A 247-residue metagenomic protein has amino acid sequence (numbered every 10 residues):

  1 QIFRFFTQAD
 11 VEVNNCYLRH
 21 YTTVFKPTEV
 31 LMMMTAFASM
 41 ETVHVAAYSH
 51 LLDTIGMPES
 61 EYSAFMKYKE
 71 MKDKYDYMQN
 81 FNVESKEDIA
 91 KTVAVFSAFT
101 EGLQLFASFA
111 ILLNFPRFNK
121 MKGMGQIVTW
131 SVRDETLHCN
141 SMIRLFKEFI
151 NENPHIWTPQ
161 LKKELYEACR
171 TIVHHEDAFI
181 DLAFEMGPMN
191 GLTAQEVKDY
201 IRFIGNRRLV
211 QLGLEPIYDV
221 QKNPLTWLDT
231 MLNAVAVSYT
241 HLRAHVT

Functional and structural regions predicted by a protein language model:
Q1-F5, Y68-F99, F115-K122: Acidic/His metal-coordination segments adjacent to aromatic residues that form catalytic metal sites in metalloenzymes
Q1-F6, K26-V43, V93-S97, K120-E135 (+1 more regions): Alpha-helical scaffold segments that form or flank carboxylate-/histidine-based iron centers
Q1-T23, V43, A90-F115, L137-S141: Alpha-helical bundle segments that constitute or directly flank the non-heme di-iron/ferroxidase center
C16-E84: Long, hydrophobic, well-ordered secondary-structure blocks that form the structural core and pocket-lining surfaces
H20-M32, T54-S60, S85-A90, A110-W130 (+2 more regions): Inter-helical turn/loop segments and adjacent helix faces that build the functional surface of alpha-helical bundle
M33-T54, Y77, T100-L103, A107 (+3 more regions): Alpha-helical scaffold segments in carbohydrate-active enzymes
T129-W130, R144-Y239: C-terminal, helix-dominated tail/subdomain
T240-T247: Conserved small/polar residues in nucleotide/adenosyl-binding loops
